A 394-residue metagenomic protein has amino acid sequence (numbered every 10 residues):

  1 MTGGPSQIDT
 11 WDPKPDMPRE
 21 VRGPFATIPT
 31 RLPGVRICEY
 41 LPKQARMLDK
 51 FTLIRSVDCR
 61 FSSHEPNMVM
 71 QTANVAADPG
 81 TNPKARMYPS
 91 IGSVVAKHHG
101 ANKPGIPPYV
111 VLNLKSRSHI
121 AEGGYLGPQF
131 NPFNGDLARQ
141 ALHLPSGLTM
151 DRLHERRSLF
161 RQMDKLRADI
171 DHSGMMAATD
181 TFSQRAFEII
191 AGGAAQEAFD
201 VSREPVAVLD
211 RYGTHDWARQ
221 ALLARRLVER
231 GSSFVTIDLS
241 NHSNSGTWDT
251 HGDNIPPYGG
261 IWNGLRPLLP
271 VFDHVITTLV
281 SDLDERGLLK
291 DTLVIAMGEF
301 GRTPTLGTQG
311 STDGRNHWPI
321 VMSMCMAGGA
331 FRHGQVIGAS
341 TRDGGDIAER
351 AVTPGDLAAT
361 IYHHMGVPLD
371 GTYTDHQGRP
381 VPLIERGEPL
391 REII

Functional and structural regions predicted by a protein language model:
M1-I394: Ligand-binding pockets and gating/stacking loops
